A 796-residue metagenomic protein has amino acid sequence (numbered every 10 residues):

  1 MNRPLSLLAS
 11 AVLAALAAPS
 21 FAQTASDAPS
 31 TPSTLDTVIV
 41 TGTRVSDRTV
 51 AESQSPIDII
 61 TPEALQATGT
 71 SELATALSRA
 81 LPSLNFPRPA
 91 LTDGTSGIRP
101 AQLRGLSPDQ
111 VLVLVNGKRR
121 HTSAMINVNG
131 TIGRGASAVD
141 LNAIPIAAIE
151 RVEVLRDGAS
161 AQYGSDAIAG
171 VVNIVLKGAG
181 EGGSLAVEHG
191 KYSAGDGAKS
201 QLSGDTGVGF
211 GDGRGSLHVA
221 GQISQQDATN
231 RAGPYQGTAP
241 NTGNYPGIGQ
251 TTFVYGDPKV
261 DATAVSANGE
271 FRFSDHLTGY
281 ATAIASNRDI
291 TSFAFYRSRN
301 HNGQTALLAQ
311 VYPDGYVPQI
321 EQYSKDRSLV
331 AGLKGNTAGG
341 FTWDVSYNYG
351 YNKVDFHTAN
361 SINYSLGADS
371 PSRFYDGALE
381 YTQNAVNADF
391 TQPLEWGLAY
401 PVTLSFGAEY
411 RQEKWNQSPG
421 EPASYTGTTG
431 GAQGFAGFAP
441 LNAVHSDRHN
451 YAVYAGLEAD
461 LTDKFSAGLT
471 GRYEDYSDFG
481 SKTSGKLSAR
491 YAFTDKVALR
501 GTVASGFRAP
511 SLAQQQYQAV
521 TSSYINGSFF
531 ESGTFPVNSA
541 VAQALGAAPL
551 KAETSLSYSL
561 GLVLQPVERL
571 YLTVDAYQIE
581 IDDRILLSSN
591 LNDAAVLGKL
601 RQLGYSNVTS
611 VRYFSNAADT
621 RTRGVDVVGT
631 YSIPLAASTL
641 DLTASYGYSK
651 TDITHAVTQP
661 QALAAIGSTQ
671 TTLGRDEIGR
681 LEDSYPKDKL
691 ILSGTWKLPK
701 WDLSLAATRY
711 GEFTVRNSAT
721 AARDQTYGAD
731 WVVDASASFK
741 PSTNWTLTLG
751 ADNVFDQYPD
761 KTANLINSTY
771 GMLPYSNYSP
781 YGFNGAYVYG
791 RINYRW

Functional and structural regions predicted by a protein language model:
M1-T70, A74-S78, L141-I144, S203-V208 (+6 more regions): N-terminal Sec signal peptide and the immediately downstream disordered periplasmic leader that contains the TonB box
D27, F406, Y571, A576-N717: Gram-negative outer-membrane beta-barrel transporters
D27, L77-S123: Extracytoplasmic beta-strand/coil segments of soluble accessory domains associated with Gram-negative outer-membrane
L73-A76, A80, A101, L114 (+4 more regions): N-terminal periplasmic accessory domains that precede and gate Gram-negative outer-membrane beta-barrel machines
K118-R156, G204: Short acidic/polar hinge/loop motifs at secondary-structure boundaries that mediate gating or recognition
E181-S184, A194-D314, P318-A338, S736 (+1 more regions): Transmembrane beta-barrel wall of Gram-negative outer-membrane proteins
L308, Y316-L329, A338, Y349 (+3 more regions): Outer-membrane beta-barrel transmembrane domain signature of Gram-negative proteins, especially the mid-to-C-terminal
I581, K650, A706-R716, S738-W796: C-terminal beta-signal and adjacent terminal beta-strands/loops of Gram-negative outer-membrane beta-barrel proteins
